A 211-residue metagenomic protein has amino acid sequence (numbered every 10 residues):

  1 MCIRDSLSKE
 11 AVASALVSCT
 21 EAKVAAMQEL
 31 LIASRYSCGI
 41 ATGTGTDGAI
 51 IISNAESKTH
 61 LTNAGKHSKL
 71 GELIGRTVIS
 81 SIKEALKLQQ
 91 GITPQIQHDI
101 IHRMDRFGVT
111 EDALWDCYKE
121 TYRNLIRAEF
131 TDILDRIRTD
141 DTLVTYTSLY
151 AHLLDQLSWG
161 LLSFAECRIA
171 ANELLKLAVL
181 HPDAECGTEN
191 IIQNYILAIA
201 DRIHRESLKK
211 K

Functional and structural regions predicted by a protein language model:
M1-K210: A structural signal for small-residue-enriched, beta-sheet-centric alpha/beta enzyme cores and oligomeric scaffold folds
